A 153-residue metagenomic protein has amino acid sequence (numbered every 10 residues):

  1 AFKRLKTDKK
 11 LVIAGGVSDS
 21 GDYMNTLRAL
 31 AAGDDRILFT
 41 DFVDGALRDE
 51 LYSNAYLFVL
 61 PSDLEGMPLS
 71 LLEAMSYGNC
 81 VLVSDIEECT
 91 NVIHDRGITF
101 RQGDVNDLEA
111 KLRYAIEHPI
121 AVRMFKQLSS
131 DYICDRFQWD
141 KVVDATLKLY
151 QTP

Functional and structural regions predicted by a protein language model:
K10-N25, D41-F42: Glycosyltransferase donor-sugar binding loop
M24-A46: Nucleotide-activated donor-binding/catalytic signature segment of Leloir-type glycosyltransferases, i.e., the conserved
F42-V43, E50-A55, T146: Short alpha-helical donor nucleotide-sugar binding micro-motif in glycosyltransferases
P61-D63: Aromatic "clamp/platform" in nucleotide-sugar-dependent glycosyltransferases that forms part of the donor/acceptor
C80-V83: Short hydrophobic beta-strand element within catalytic cores of glycosyltransferases and related nucleotide-activated
I98-V105, Y114-P119: Conserved acidic donor-binding segment of nucleotide-sugar-dependent glycosyltransferases
Y114, A121-D135, A145: A short, well-ordered alpha-helix in the C-terminal region of glycosyltransferases
W139-P153: C-terminal alpha-helical cap of glycosyltransferases
